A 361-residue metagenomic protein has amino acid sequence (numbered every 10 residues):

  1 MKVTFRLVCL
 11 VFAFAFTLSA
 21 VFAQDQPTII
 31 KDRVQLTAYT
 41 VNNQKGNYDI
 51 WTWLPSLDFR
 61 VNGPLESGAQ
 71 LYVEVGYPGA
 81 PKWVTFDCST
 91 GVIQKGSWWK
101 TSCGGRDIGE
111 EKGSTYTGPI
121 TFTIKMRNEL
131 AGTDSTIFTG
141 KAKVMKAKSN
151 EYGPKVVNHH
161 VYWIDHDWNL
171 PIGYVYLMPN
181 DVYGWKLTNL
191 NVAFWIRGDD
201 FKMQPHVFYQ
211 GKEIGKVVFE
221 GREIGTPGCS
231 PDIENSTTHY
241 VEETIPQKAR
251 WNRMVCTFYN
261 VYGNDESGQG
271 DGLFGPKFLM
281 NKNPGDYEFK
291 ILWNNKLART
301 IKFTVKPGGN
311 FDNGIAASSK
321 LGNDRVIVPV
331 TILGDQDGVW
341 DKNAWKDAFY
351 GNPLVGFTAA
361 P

Functional and structural regions predicted by a protein language model:
M1-L7: Positively charged n-region of N-terminal signal peptides that target proteins for export
K2, A15, Q35-A38: A detector of low-complexity, intrinsically disordered, Ser/Thr/Gly/Pro/Ala-rich segments
V8-S19: Bacterial N-terminal signal peptides
S19, A23, K302, F311-N313: Alpha-helix boundary/interfacial micro-motifs
Q24-S135, I164-K290, R299-I301, P307 (+2 more regions): Contiguous segments within soluble domain cores/interaction surfaces
K143-W163, G308-I327: Low-complexity, Pro/Ser/Thr- and charge-rich linker/hinge segments at domain boundaries
